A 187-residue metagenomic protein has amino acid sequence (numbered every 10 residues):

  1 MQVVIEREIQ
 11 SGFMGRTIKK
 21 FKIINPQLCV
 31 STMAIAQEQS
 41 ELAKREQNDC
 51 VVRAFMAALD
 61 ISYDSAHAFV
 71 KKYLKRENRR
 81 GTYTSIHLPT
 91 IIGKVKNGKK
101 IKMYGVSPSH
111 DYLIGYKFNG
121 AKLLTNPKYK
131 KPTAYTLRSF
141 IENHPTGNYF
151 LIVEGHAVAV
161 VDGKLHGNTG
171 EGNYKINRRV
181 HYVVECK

Functional and structural regions predicted by a protein language model:
Q2-I9, G15-T82, I86, T90 (+1 more regions): Active-site nucleophile-adjacent alpha helix/oxyanion-hole segment immediately C-terminal to the catalytic cysteine
V4, L74-G155, V161-K164, N168-G170: Conserved active-site-adjacent core of cysteine acyl-enzyme catalytic domains
G12-G15, H156-V160, G172-I176: Short, surface-exposed beta-strand/loop "edge" segments at domain boundaries and coil↔beta transitions
I18-F21, G98-I101, C186: Generic cytosolic/nucleocytoplasmic N-terminal low-complexity/intrinsically disordered segments
S31, P127-Y129, K187: Eukaryote-biased, non-catalytic alpha-solenoid scaffold regions
L165-K187: Noncatalytic regulatory segments and standalone regulatory/sensor domains
